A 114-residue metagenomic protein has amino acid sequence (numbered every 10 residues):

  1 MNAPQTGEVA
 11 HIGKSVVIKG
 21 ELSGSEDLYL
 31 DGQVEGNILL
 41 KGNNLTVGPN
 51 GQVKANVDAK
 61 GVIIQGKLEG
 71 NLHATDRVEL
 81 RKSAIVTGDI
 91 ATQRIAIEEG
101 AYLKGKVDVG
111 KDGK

Functional and structural regions predicted by a protein language model:
M1-Q5: Terminal amphipathic alpha-helical/low-complexity segments used for targeting or macromolecular assembly
V9, S15, E21, S25-D27 (+14 more regions): Detector for repetitive beta-architecture
E69, K111-K114: C-terminal segments of enzyme domains that contribute to small-molecule binding surfaces
